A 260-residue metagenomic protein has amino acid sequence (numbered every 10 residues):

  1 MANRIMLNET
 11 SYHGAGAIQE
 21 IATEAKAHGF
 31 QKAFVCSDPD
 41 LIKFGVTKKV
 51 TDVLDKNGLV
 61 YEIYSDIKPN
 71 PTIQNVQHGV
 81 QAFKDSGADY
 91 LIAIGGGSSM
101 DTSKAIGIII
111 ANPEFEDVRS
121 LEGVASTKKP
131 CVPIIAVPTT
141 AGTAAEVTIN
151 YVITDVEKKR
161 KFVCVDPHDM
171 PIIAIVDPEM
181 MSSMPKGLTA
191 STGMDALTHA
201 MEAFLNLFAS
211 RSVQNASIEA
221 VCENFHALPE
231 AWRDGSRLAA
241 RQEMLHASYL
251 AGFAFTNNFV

Functional and structural regions predicted by a protein language model:
M1-Y64: An N-terminal, well-structured beta->alpha segment
Y12-H13, Y64-I67, C164, V176: Hydrophobic residues at beta-strand termini and immediately following loops that shape nucleotide-binding pockets
A33-D38, E62-S65, L91-I94, I135 (+1 more regions): Short glycine-rich or small-residue beta-strand-to-loop segments that form or flank ligand, phosphate, metal/Fe-S
I42-F115, E230-R241: N-terminal small/polar loop signature for handling phosphorylated ligands or for N-terminal nucleophile
Q74-V176: Glycine/threonine-rich beta-strand-loop-alpha-helix active-site module that forms ligand/phosphate-binding
N150-N258: Carboxylate- and glycine-rich phosphate/diphosphate-binding segment that chelates Mg2+/Mn2+
